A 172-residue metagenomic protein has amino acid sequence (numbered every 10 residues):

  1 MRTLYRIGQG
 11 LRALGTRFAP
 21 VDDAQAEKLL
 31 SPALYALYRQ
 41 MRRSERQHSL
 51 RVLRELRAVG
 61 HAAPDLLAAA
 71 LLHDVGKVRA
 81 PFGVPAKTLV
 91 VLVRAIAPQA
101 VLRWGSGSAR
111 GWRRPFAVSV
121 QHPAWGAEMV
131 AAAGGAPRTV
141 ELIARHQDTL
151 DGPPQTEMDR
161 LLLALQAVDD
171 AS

Functional and structural regions predicted by a protein language model:
M1-L37, Q147-P154, D159, S172: Non-catalytic interface/linker regions that flank or bridge core catalytic/transmembrane domains
Y35-H48, L53-S172: Divalent metal-dependent catalytic cores for phosphoryl transfer on phosphate-bearing substrates
